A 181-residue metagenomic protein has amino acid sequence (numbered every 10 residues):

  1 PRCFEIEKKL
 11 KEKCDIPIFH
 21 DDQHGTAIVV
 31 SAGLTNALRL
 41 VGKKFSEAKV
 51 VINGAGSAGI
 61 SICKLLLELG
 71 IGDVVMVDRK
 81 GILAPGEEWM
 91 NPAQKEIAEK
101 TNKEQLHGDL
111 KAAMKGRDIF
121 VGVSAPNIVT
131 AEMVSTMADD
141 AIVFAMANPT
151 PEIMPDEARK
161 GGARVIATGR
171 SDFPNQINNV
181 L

Functional and structural regions predicted by a protein language model:
P1, D21-H24, R79-I82, A125-P126 (+2 more regions): Short, ordered loop/turn segments at secondary-structure junctions
P1, N91-P92, T130, M154: Alpha-helix initiation/capping motif
P1-D22: Phosphate/diphosphate ligand-binding glycine-rich loop within oxidoreductases
F4, H24, I28, G56 (+8 more regions): Conserved structured core elements
I6-L10, N127-L181: Rossmann-fold NAD(P)-binding glycine/threonine-rich loop
K13-I16, F45-K49, L69-D73, K115-R117 (+3 more regions): Short coil/turn connectors at secondary-structure junctions
D15-I16, P92-A98, A163-I166: Active-site regions of enzymes building and remodeling cell-envelope glycoconjugates
H20, H24, I28-V121: Glycine-rich phosphate/diphosphate-binding loop of Rossmann-like nucleotide-binding domains
